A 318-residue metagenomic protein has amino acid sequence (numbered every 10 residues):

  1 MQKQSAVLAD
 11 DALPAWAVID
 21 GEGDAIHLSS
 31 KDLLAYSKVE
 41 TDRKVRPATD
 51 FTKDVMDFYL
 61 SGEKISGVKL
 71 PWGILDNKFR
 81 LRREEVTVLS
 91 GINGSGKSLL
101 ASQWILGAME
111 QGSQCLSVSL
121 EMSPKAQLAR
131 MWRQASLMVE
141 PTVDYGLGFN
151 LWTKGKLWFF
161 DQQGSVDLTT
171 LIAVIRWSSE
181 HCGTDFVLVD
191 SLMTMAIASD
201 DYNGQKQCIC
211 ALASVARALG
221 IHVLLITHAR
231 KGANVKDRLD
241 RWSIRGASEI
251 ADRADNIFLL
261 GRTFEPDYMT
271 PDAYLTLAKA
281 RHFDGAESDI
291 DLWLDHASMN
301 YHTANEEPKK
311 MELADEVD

Functional and structural regions predicted by a protein language model:
Q4-D20, A25-L34, K38-T52, L168 (+4 more regions): C-terminal regions of RecA-like/P-loop NTPase motor modules
A6, D11, W16, S30-L34 (+4 more regions): Conserved inter-motif catalytic segment of the P-loop NTP-binding fold
V18, L28, L33-L137: The Walker A/P-loop phosphate-binding site
D76, S90, S102-L106, L116 (+8 more regions): Generic hydrophobic alpha-helical scaffold/packing signal
T87-L89, L116-V118, W158-F160, L224 (+1 more regions): Hydrophobic/aromatic beta-strand patches that form the interior of the parallel beta-sheet core in alpha/beta enzyme
G96, A108, S123-Q127, D167 (+4 more regions): Flexible loop/turn segments at secondary-structure boundaries
S119-M122, I221, L225-R230: A short beta-strand-to-loop transition that corresponds to the Sensor-1 phosphate-sensing loop of AAA+ P-loop ATPases
T184-L225: Helical hairpin unit composed of two closely spaced alpha helices linked by a short loop
